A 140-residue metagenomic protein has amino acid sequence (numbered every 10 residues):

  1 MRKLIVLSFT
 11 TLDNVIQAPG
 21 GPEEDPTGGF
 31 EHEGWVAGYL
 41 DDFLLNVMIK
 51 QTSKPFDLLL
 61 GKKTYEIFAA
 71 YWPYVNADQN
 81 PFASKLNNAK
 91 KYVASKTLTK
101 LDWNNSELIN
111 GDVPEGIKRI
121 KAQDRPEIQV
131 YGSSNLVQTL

Functional and structural regions predicted by a protein language model:
M1-T139: Portal/gating segments that form or line small-molecule/metal binding sites
